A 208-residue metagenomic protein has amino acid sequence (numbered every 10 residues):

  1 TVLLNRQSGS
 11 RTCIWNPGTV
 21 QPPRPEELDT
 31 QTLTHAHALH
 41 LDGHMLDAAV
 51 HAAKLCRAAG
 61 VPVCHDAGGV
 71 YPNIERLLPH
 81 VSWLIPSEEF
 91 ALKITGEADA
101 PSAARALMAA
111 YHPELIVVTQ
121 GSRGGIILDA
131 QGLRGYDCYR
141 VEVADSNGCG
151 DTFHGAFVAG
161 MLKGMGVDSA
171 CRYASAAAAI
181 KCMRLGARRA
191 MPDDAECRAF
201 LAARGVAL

Functional and structural regions predicted by a protein language model:
T1-H37, C197-L208: Conserved N-terminal subdomain of the carbohydrate kinase-like
N5-S10, H80-L84, G132-G135, R188: Short, hinge-like loop/turn segments at secondary-structure boundaries
R6, G43, A67-G69, E88 (+3 more regions): Generic detector of well-ordered alpha-helical packing
G9, A91-L92, G125, C197: A generic structural signal for short hydrophobic patches within well-formed alpha-helices
Q31-T34, P79, Y111: Structured loop/turn residues at beta-strand edges in well-structured enzyme cores
T34, V50, K54, E89 (+2 more regions): A broad detector of short, well-ordered amphipathic alpha-helices that serve as recognition/interaction surfaces
H37-A106, G124: Conserved beta-alpha-beta core of the PfkB/ribokinase-like small-molecule kinase fold
P72, P101-L208: Conserved phosphate-binding/catalytic region of the ribokinase-like
